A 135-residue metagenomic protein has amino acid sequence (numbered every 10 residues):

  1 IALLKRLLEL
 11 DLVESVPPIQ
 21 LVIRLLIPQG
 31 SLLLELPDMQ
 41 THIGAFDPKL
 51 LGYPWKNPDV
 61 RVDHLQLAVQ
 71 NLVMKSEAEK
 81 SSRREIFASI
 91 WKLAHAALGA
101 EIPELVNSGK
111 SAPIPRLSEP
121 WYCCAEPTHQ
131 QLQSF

Functional and structural regions predicted by a protein language model:
I1-S31: Conserved C-terminal portion of the radical SAM core fold that forms the substrate/S-adenosylmethionine-binding
L32-F135: Radical SAM enzyme core and accessory elements
